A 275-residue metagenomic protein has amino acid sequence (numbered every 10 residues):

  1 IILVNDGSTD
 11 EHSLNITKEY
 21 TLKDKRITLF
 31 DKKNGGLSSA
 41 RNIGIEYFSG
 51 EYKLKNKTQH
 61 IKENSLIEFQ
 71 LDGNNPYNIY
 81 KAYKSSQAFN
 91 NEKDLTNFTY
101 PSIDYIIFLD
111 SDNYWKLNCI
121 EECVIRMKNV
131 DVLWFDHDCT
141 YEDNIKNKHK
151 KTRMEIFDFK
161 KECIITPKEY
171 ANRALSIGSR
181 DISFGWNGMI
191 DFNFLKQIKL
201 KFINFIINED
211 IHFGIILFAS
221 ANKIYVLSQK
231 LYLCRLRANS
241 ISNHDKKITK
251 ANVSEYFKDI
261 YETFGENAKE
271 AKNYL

Functional and structural regions predicted by a protein language model:
I1-T263: Nucleotide-sugar donor-binding/catalytic module of glycosyltransferases that assemble extracellular/cell-envelope
E262-L275: Low-complexity, serine/threonine/proline-enriched polar segments
